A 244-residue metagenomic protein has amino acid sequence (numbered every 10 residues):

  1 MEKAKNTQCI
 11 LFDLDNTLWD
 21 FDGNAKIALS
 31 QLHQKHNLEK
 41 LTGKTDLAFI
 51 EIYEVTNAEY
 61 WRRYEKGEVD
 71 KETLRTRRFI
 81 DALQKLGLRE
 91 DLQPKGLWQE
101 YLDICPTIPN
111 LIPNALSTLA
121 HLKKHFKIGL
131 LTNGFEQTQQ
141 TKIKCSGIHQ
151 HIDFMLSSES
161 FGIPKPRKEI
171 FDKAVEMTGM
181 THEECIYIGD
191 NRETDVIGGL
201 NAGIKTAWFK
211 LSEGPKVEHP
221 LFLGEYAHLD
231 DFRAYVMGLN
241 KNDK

Functional and structural regions predicted by a protein language model:
M1-I10, G23, L116, A120 (+3 more regions): Asp-based, Mg2+/Mn2+-dependent phosphohydrolase catalytic module
A4-F12, L18-I112: N-terminal helical cap/lid subdomain that shapes the substrate entry/recognition surface in HAD-like hydrolases
R63-E65, D103-I104, K124, M155-S157 (+1 more regions): A short, structure-level motif marking secondary-structure boundaries and short turns
G67-E68, T107, I128, E159 (+1 more regions): A generic structural signal for short
D70-R75, S117-K124, E213: Short alpha-helical linear motifs
H125-F126, G203: Glycine-centered short loops/turns at secondary-structure junctions
